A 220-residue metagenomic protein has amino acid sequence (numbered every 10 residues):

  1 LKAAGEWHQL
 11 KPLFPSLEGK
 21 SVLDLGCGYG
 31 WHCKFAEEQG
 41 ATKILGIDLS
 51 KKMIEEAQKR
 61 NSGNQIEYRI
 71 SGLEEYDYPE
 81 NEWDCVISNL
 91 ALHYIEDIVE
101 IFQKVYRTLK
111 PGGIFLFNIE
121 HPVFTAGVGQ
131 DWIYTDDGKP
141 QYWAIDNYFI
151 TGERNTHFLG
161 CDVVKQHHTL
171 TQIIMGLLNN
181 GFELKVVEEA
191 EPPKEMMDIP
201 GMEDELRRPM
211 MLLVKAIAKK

Functional and structural regions predicted by a protein language model:
K2-K20, F35: Conserved alpha-helix/loop element of class I SAM-dependent methyltransferases that forms part of the SAM/SAH-binding
L23-L25, Y29-Y76: Class I SAM-dependent methyltransferase SAM/SAH-binding core
E74-V86: A short acidic, Gly/Pro-enriched loop at the edge of an enzyme's catalytic core that lines a small-molecule cofactor
D84-V99: A short SAM/SAH-binding and catalytic strip from SAM-dependent methyltransferases
V99-I114: A short glycine-rich, Lys/Arg-flanked "PGG" loop and its adjoining helix->strand segment in the class I
F115-G152: Conserved class I S-adenosyl-L-methionine
I119, V123-Q130, H157-Q172: Acceptor-substrate binding/catalytic loop of class I
E153, K165-E188: Short alpha-helix
